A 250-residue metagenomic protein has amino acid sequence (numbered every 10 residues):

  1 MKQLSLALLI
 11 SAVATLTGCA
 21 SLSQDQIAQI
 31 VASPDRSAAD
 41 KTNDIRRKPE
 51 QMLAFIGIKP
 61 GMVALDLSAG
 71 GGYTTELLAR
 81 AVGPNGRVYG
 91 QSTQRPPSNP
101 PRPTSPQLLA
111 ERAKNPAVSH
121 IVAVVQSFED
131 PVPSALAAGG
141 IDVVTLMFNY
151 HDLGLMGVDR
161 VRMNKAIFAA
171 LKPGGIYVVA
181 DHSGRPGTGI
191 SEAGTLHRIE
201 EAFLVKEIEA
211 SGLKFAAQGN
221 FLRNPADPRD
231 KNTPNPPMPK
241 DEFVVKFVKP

Functional and structural regions predicted by a protein language model:
D25-F55, K59, Y73: Class I SAM-dependent methyltransferase Rossmann-like catalytic core, especially the SAM/SAH-binding loop
P60-G70: Conserved class I S-adenosyl-L-methionine
M62, V118, P133-V144: A short acidic, Gly/Pro-enriched loop at the edge of an enzyme's catalytic core that lines a small-molecule cofactor
A79-R80, D159-P173: A short glycine-rich, Lys/Arg-flanked "PGG" loop and its adjoining helix->strand segment in the class I
Y89, G174-S183: Conserved beta-strand signature within the Rossmann-like core of class I S-adenosyl-L-methionine
P101-A135: S-adenosyl-L-methionine
E129, I141-V161: A short SAM/SAH-binding and catalytic strip from SAM-dependent methyltransferases
A226-P250: Core SAM-dependent methyltransferase catalytic element
